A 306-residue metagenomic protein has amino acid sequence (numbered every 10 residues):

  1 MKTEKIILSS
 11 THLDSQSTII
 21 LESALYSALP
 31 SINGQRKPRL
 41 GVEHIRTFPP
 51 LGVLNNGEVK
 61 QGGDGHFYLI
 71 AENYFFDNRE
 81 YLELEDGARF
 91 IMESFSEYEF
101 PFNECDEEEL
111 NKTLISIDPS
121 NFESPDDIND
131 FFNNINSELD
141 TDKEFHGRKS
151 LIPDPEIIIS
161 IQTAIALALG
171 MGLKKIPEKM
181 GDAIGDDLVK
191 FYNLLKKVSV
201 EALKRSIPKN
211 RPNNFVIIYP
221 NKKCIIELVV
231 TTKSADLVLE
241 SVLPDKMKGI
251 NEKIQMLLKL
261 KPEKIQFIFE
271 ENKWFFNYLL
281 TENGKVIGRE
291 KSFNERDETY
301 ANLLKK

Functional and structural regions predicted by a protein language model:
M1-T163, V189-K306: Short amphipathic alpha-helical segments that predominantly mediate membrane engagement
S160-K175: Short, glycine/alanine-rich hydrophobic alpha-helices that insert into or span membranes
M171-F191: Short hydrophobic alpha-helical membrane-entry/anchor segments
